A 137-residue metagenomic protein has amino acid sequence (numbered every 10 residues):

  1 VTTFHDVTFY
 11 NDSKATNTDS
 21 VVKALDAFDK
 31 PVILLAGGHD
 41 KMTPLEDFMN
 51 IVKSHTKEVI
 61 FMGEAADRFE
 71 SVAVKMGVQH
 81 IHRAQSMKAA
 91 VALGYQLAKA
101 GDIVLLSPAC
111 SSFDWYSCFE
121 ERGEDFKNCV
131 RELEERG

Functional and structural regions predicted by a protein language model:
V1-T56: Nucleotide phosphate-binding/pyrophosphate-handling subdomain across enzymes that bind or process nucleotide phosphates
D12, L34, V59, L106 (+1 more regions): Residue-level signal for inorganic ion chemistry
S20, R68-S71, W115: Phosphate- and divalent-cation-binding pockets in alpha/beta enzyme and binding domains that engage nucleotide-derived
K23, D47-N50, A89, E121 (+1 more regions): Alpha-helical scaffolding segments of alpha/beta enzyme cores, especially the outer helices of TIM-barrel or partial
G38-K41, A65, I103, A109-F113: Short glycine-rich anion-binding loops that position phosphate/pyrophosphate groups of nucleotides and phosphorylated
E46-D102, R136-G137: C-terminal helical cap/extension that packs against the catalytic core of soluble nucleotide-cofactor enzymes
A109-R136: Glycine/aspartate-rich loop-and-adjacent alpha/beta segment that forms the canonical ThDP
